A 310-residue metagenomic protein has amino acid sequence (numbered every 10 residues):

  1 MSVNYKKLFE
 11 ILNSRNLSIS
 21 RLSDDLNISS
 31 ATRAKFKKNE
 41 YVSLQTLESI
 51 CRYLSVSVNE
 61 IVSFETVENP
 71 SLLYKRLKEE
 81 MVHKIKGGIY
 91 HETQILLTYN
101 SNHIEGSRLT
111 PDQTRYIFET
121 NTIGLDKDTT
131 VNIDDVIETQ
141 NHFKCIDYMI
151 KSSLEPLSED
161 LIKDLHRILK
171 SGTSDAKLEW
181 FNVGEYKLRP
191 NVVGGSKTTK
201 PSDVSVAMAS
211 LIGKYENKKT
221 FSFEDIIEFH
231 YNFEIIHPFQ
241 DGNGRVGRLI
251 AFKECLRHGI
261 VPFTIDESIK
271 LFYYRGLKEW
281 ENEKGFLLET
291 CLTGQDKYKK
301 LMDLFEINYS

Functional and structural regions predicted by a protein language model:
M1-R21: A short, Lys/Arg-rich alpha-helix, primarily the initiator
N13, D24, R52: Alpha-helical residues within the helix-turn-helix
L17, V42-Q45: Residue-level signal for the short linker/turn that defines the boundary of a DNA-recognition helix
S20, A31, N59: Key DNA-contact positions within bacterial/archaeal DNA-binding proteins
S20, Y53, S63-S310: FIC/Doc superfamily catalytic core
N27-V42, F64: Recognition helix of helix-turn-helix/homeodomain-like DNA-binding domains that insert into the DNA major groove
Q45-E60: DNA major-groove recognition helix of helix-turn-helix/homeodomain DNA-binding modules
